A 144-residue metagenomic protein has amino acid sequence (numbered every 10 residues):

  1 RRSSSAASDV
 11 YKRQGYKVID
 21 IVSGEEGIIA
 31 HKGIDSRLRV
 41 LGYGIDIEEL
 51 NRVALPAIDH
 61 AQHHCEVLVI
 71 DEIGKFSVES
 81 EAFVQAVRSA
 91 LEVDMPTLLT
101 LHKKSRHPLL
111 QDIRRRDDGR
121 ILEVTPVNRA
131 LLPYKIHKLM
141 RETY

Functional and structural regions predicted by a protein language model:
R1, E48, R52, E81: Conserved phosphate-coordination/catalytic loops
R1-A7, Y11: Single conserved hydrophobic/aromatic residue that forms the stacking wall/gate of nucleotide- or nucleobase-binding
S4, Q62-H64, E92-D94: Short loop/turn elements that form and flank the Walker-type P-loop nucleotide-binding site in RecA-like NTPase cores
V10-K12, G27, V78: Short active-site-adjacent helix-start/loop capping segments
G15-Q62, V67, R88: Conserved nucleotide-sensing/catalytic segment adjacent to the nucleotide-binding pocket in NTP-handling enzymes
I58-D59, G74-Y144: Replace "adjacent to P-loop NTPase cores in ATP/GTP-dependent enzymes" with "adjacent to NTP-binding cores
I70-D71: Hydrophobic residues in beta-strands of the RecA-like P-loop NTPase core, especially within AAA+ ATPase
